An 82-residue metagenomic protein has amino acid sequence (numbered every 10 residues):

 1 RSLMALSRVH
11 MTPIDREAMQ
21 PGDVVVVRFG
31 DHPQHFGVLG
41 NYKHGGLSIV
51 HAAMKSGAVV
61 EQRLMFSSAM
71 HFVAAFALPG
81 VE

Functional and structural regions predicted by a protein language model:
R1-G57: ...with weaker cross-activation on analogous glycine-rich loops/strands in unrelated enzymes
E17-A18, E61-Q62, G80-E82: Glutamate identity and glutamate-enriched acidic tracts
V24, E61, F72-V73: Short, acidic/polar N-cap/turn motifs at the starts of alpha helices
K55-M65: Catalytic alpha/beta core of large soluble enzyme barrels
M65-H71: Ligand-binding grooves and catalytic loops that recognize ribose/phosphate and carbohydrate rings, and esterified lipid
H71-E82: Low-complexity, Gly/Ser/Thr/Pro-rich intrinsically disordered linker/tail segments
